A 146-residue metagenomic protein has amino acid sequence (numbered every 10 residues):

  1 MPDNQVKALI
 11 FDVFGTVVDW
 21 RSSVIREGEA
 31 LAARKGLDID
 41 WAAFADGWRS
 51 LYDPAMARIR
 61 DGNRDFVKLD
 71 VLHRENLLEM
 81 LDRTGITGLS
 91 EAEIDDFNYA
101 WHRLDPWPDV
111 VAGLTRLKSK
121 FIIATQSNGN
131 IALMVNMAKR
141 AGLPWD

Functional and structural regions predicted by a protein language model:
M1-L9, R21, A42, T115 (+1 more regions): Asp-based, Mg2+/Mn2+-dependent phosphohydrolase catalytic module
D3-P108: N-terminal helical cap/lid subdomain that shapes the substrate entry/recognition surface in HAD-like hydrolases
G36, G85, K120-F121, G142: Glycine-centered loop/turn motif at secondary-structure junctions
E91-L104, V110-R140: Substrate-recognition element of Asp-dependent hydrolases with the DxDx(T/V) motif
